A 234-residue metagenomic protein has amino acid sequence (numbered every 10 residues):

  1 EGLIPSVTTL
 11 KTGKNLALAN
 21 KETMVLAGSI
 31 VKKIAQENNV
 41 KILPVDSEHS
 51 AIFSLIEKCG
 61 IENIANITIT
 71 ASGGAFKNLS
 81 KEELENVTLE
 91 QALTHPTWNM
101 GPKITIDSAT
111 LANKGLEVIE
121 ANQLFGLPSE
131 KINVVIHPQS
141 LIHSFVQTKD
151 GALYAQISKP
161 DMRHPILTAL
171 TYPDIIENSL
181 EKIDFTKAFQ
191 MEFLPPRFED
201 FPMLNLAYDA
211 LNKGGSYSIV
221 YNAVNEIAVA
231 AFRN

Functional and structural regions predicted by a protein language model:
E1-N234: Catalytic, metal-anchored helix/loop core of enzyme active sites in primary metabolism
